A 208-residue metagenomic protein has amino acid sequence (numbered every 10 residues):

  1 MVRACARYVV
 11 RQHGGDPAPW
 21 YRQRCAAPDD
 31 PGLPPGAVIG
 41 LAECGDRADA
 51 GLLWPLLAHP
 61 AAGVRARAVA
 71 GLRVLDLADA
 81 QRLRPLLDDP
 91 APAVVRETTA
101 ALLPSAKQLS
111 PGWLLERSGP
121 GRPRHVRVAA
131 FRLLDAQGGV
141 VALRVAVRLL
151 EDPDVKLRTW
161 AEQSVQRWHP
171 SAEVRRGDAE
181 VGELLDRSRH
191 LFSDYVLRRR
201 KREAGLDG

Functional and structural regions predicted by a protein language model:
M1-G15, Q23-R24, G32-R47, G51-A58 (+8 more regions): Structural detector for internal amphipathic alpha-helices that build alpha-solenoid repeat scaffolds
Y21-R22, L83, L114, G177-L185: Alpha-helical repeat scaffolds
D29-D30, P60-A61, P90-P92, R122-P123 (+1 more regions): Short inter-helical turns and helix N-cap capping residues of alpha-solenoid HEAT/ARM repeat scaffolds
G63, P92-A93, P123, R176-H190: HEAT/HEAT-like alpha-solenoid repeats
